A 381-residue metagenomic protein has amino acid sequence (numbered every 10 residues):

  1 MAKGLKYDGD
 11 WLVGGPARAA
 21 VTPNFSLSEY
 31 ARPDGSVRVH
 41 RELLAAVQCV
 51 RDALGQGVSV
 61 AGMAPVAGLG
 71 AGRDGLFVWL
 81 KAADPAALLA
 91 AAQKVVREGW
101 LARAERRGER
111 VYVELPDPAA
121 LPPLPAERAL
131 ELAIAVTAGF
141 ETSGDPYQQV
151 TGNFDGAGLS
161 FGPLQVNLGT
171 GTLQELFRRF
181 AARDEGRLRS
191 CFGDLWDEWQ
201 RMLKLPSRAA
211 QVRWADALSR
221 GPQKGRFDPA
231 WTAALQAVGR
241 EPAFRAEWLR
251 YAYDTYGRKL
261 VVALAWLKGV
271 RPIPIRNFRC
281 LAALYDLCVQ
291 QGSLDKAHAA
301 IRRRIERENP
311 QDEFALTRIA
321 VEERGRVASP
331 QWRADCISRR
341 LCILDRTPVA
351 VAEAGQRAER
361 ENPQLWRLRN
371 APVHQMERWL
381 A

Functional and structural regions predicted by a protein language model:
A2-M63: Active-site acidic/histidine clusters and adjacent loop/turn architecture that either coordinate catalytic ions
A2-S28, A104-G108, P116, R220-P229 (+1 more regions): A structural motif
P33-Q48, D52-A53, L124, A138 (+3 more regions): Acidic, aromatic-lined catalytic clefts of primarily extracellular/periplasmic carbohydrate-active enzymes that remodel
G62, E131-S143, L284-D286: Short, functionally critical alpha-helical segments immediately adjacent to catalytic or ligand/cofactor-binding
L69-L121: Catalytic cores and adjacent binding grooves of peptidoglycan-active enzymes
A86-R103, G144-Y147, L260-L267, Q291-I301 (+1 more regions): Substrate-binding/catalytic groove segments of enzymes that remodel or degrade extracellular structural polymers
P116-L121, A299-A381: Low-complexity, Gly/Ser/Thr/Pro-rich intrinsically disordered linker/tail segments
W266-E322: Conserved binding-pocket/active-site segment within a compact domain
